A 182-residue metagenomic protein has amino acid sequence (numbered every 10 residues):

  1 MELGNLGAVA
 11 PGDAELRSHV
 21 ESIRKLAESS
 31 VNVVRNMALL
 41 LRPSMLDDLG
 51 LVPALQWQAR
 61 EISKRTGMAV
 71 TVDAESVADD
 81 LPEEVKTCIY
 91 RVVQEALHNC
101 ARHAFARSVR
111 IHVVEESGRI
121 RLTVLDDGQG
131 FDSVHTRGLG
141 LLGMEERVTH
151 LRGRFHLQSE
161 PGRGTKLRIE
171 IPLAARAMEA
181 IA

Functional and structural regions predicted by a protein language model:
M1-A182: Coiled-coil dimerization/phosphotransfer module
